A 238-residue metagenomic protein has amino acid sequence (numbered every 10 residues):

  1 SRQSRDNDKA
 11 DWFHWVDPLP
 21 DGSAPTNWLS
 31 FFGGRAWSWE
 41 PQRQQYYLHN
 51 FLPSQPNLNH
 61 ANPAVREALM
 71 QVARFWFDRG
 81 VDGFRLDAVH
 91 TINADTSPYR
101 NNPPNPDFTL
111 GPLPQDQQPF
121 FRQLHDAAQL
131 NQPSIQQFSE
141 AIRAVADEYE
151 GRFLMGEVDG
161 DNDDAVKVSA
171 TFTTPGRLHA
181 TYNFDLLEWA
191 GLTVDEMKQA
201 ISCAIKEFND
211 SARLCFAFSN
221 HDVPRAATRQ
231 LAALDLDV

Functional and structural regions predicted by a protein language model:
S1-V238: Active-site and adjacent substrate-binding regions of carbohydrate-active enzymes
